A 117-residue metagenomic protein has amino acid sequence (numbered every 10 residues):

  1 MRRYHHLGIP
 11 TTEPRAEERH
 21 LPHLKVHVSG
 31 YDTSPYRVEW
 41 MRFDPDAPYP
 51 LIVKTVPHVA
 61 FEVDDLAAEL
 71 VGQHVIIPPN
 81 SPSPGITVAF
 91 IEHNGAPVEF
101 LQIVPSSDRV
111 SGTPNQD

Functional and structural regions predicted by a protein language model:
M1-T33, V38-L51, Q73-D117: Vicinal oxygen chelate
G8-P10, A60-D64: Short hydrophobic/aromatic beta-strand micro-patches that form the beta-sheet surface supporting nucleotide- or nucleic
V56-H58: Short active-site oxyanion
E62-L66, I103-P105: Beta-hairpin (beta-strand-turn-beta-strand) motif
L66-G72: Short amphipathic alpha-helices within nucleic acid-binding modules
